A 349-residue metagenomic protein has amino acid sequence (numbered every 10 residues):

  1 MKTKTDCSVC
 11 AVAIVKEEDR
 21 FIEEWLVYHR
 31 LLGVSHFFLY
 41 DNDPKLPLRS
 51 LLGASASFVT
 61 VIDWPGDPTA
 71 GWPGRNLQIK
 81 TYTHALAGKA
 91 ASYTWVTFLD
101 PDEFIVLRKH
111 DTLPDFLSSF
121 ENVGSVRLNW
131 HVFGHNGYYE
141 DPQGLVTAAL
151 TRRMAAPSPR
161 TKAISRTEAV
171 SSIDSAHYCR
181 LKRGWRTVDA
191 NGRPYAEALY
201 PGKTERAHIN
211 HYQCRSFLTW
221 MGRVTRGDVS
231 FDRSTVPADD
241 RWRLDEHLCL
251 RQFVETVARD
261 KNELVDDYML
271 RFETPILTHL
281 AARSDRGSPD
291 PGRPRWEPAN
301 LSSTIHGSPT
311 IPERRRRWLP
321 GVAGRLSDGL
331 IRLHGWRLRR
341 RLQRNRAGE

Functional and structural regions predicted by a protein language model:
S8-C10: Cell-envelope/extracellular polymer assembly enzymes that use nucleotide-activated donors
A13-V27, D43: Active-site beta-to-alpha loop of glycosyltransferases that engages the nucleotide-sugar donor
V27-H36: Short, acidic, metal-binding catalytic loop of nucleotide-sugar glycosyltransferases
S35-D43, D63-G66: Short beta-strand/loop segment that forms part of the nucleotide-sugar
N42, D100-F104, K109: Short acidic donor-binding/metal-coordinating loop in glycosyltransferase active sites
P47-F98: Active-site-proximal specificity loops/subdomain of glycosyltransferases
R75-K80, L107-T310: Catalytic-site signature of metal-activated, phosphate-bearing donor transferases, centered on the GT-A/GT-A-like
N300-E349: Boundary detector for helix-to-coil junctions that initiate low-complexity/charged tails
